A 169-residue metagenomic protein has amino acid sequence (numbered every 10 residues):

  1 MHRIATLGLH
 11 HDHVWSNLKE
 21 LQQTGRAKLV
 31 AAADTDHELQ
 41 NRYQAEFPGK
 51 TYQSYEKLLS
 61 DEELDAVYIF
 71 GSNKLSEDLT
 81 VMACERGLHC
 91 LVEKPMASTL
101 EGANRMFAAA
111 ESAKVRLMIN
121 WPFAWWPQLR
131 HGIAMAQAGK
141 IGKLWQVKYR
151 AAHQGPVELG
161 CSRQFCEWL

Functional and structural regions predicted by a protein language model:
M1-E46: N-terminal Rossmann-like dinucleotide-binding module
T6, V92, L117-I119: Hydrophobic residues in well-ordered beta-strands that form the structural core
A31, A66, Q146: Short, Asp-centered acidic motifs that coordinate Mg2+ and/or phosphate in catalytic or ligand-binding sites
F47-A109: Beta-loop-alpha module in the N-terminal Rossmann-like domain of NAD(P)-dependent dehydrogenases, especially those
L75, P95, I119-W125: Rossmann-like NAD(P)(H) cofactor-binding subdomain of soluble oxidoreductases
R105-F123, G142-V147: Rossmann-fold dehydrogenase core element
F123-L169: Predominantly a Rossmann-like dinucleotide-binding segment in NAD(P)-dependent oxidoreductases
